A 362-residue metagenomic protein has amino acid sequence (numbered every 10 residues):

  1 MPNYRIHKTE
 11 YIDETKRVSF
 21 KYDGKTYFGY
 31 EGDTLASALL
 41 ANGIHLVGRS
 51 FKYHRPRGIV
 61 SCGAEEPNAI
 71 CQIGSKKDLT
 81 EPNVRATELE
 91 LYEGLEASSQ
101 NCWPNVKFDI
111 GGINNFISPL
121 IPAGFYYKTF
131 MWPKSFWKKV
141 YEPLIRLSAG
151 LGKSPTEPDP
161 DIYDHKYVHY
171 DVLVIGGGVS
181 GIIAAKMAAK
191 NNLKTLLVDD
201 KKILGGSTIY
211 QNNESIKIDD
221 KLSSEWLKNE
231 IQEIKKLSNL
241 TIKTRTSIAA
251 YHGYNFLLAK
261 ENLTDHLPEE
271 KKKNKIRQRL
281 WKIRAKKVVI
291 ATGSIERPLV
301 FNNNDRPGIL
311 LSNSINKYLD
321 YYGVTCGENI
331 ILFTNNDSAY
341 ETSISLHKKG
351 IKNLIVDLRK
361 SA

Functional and structural regions predicted by a protein language model:
M1-A362: Residues forming the flavin
